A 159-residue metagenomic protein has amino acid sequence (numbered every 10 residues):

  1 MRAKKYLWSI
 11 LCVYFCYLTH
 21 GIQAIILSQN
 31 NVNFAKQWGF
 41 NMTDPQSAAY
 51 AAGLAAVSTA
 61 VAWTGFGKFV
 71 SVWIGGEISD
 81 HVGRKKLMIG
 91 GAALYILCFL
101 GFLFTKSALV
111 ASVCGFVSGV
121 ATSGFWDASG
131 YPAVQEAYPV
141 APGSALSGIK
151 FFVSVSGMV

Functional and structural regions predicted by a protein language model:
W8-M42: Extracytoplasmic
I25, T64-W73, M158: Residue-level signature of mid-helix packing/kink "hotspots" within the transmembrane helices of 12-pass Major
N30-F69: Extracellular/periplasmic helix-loop-helix junction of adjacent transmembrane segments in MFS-like secondary
V32, W73-E77, P132: Small-residue-mediated transmembrane helix hinge/kink sites in multi-pass secondary transporters
V70-K106: Conserved MFS/SLC helix-loop-helix module at the cytosolic interface between two early adjacent transmembrane helices
V110-F125: Hydrophobic core of transmembrane alpha-helices in multi-pass small-molecule transporters, especially MFS/SLC-type
G124-Y138: Intracellular juxtamembrane helix-capping segments at the cytosolic ends of symmetry-related transmembrane helices
A141-V159: Glycine-rich segments within core transmembrane alpha-helices of 12-TM secondary carriers
